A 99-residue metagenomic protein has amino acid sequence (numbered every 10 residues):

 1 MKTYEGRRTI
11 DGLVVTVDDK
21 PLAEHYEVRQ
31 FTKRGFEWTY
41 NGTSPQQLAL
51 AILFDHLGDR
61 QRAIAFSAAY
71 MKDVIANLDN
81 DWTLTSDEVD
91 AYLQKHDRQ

Functional and structural regions predicted by a protein language model:
M1, Q94-Q99: Short intrinsically disordered terminal tails
M1-G12: Long, acidic, intrinsically disordered low-complexity segments
D11-A68: Amphipathic alpha-helical packing elements
G12, D19-K20, L78-W82, R98: Short linear motifs in intrinsically disordered/low-complexity regions
G58-H96: Short, compact, well-ordered microdomains
